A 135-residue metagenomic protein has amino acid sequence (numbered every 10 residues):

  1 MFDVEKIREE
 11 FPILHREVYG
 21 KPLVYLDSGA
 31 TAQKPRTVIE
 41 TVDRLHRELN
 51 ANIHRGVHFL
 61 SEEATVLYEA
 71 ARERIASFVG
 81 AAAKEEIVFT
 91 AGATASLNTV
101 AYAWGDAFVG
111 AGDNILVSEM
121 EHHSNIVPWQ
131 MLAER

Functional and structural regions predicted by a protein language model:
M1-R135: Pyridoxal 5′-phosphate
